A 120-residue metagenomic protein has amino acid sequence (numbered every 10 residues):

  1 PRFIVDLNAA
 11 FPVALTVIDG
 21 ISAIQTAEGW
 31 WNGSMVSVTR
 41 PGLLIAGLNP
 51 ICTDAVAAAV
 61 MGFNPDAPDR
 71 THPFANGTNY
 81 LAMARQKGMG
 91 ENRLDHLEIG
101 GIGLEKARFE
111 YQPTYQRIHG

Functional and structural regions predicted by a protein language model:
P1-G120: Acidic/aromatic/glycine-rich contiguous surface patches that form carbohydrate-binding/processing clefts and analogous
